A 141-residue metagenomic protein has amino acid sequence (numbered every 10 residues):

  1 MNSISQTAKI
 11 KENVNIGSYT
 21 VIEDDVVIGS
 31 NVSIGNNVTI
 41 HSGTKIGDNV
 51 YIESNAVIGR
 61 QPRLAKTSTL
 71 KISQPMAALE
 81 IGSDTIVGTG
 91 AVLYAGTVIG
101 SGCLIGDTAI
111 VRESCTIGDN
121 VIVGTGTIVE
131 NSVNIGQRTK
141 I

Functional and structural regions predicted by a protein language model:
S5-Q6, K11-E12, G17-S18, E23-D24 (+17 more regions): Left-handed beta-helix
R63-M76: Intrinsically disordered, low-complexity Ser/Thr- and acidic-rich flexible linkers and loops, especially at boundaries
I141: Anionic-ligand binding region
